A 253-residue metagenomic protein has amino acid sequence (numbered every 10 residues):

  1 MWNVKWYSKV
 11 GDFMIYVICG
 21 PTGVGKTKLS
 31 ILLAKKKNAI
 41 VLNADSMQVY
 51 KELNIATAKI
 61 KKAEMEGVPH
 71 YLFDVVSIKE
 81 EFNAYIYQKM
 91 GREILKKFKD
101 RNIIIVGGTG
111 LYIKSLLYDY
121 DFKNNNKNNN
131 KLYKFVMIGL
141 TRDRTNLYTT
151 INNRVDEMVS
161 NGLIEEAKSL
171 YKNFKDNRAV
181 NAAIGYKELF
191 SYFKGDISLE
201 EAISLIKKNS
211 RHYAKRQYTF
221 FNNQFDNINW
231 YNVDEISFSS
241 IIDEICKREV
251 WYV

Functional and structural regions predicted by a protein language model:
S8-N38, Y133-V253: Catalytic core of IPPT-family isopentenyl/dimethylallyl transferases that prenylate adenosine-containing substrates
K28-I104, K114-N124: N-terminal phosphate/diphosphate-binding loop that engages ATP/GTP or pyrophosphate donors across diverse enzyme folds
M47-Q48, G110-L111, K187: Alpha-helix/helix-capping structural signal
K62-G67, N128-K131, F221-N222: Short, conserved catalytic or adaptor-binding loops enriched in Gly and charged residues
I105-T109: Glycine-rich beta-strand-to-loop/alpha-helix junction loops that act as flexible
Y112-S115, L147: Short, well-ordered, mixed-charge alpha-helical segments that flank or form enzyme active sites
F122-K127, D176-V180: Compositionally biased, low-complexity linear motifs
